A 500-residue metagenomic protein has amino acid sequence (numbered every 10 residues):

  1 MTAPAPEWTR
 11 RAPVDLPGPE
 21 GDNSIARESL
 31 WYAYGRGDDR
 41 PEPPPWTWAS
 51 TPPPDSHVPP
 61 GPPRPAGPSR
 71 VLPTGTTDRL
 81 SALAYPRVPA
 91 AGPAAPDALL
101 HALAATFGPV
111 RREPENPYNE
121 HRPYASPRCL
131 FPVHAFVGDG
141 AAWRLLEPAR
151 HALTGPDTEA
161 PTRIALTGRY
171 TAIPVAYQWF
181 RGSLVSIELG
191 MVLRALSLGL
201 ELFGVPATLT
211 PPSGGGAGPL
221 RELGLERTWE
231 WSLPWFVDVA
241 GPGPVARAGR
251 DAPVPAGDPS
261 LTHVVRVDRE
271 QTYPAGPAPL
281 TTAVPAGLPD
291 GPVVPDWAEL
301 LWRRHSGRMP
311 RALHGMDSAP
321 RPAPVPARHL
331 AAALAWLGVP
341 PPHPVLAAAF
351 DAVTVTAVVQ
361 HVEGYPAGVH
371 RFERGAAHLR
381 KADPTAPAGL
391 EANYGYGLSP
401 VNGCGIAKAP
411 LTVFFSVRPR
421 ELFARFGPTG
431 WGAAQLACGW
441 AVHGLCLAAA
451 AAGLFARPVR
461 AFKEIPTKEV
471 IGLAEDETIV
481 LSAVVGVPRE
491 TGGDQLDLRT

Functional and structural regions predicted by a protein language model:
M1-C438, G444, A451-T500: N-terminal accessory segments that position/regulate proteins before the catalytic core
